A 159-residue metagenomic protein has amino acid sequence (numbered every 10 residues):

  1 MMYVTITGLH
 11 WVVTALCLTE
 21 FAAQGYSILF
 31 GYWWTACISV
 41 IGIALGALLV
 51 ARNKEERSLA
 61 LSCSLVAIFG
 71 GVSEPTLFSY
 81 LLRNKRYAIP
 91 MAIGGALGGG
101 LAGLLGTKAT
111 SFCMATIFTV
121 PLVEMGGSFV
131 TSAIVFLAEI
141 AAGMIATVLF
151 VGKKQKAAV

Functional and structural regions predicted by a protein language model:
M1-T5: Core mid-bundle transmembrane helix pairs that form the ion/substrate translocation pathway in diverse multi-pass
T7-T14: Membrane-interfacial helix-loop segments of redox and metal-homeostasis proteins, especially TM-loop-TM junctions
T14, L18-G95: Helix-loop-helix junctions within the multi-pass membrane cores of secondary transporters/permeases
L16-T19, P75-V159: Transmembrane alpha-helical segments and their short flanking loops that form helix-hairpins/helix-helix interfaces
